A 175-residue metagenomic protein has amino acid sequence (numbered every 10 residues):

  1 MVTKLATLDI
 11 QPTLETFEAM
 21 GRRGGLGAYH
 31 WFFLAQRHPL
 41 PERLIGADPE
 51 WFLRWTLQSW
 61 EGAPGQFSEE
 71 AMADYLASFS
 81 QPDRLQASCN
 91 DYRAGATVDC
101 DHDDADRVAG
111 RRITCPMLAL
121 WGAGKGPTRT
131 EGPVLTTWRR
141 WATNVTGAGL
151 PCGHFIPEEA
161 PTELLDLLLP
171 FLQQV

Functional and structural regions predicted by a protein language model:
M1-G149, P157, L169-F171, V175: Flexible "cap/lid" subdomain of the alpha/beta-hydrolase fold that forms the substrate-access gate
G153-L165: Catalytic histidine-centered segment of alpha/beta-hydrolase-like enzymes
